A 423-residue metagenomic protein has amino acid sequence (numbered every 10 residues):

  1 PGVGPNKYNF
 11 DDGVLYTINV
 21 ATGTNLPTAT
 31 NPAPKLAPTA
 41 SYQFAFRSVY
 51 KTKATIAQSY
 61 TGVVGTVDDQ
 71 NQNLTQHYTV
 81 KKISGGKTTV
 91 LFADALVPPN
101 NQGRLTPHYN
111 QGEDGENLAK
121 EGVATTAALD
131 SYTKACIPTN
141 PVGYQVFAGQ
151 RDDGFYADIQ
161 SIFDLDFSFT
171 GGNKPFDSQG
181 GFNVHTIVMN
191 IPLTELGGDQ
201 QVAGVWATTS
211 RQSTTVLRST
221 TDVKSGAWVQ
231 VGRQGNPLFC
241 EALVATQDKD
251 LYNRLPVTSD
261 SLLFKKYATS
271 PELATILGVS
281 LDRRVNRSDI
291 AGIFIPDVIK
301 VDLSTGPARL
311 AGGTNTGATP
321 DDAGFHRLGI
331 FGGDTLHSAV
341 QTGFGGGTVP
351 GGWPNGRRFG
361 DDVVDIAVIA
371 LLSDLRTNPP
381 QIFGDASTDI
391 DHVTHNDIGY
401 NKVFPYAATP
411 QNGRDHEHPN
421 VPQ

Functional and structural regions predicted by a protein language model:
P1-Q423: Surface-exposed extracytoplasmic segments
